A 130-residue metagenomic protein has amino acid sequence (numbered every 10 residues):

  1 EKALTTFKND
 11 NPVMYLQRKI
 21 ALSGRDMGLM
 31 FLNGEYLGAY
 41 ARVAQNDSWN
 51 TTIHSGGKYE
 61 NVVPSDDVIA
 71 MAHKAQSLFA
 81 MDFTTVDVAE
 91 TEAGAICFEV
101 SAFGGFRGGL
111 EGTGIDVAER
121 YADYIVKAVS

Functional and structural regions predicted by a protein language model:
E1-G24, S65-A70, S130: Active-site nucleotide/adenylate-binding loops and adjacent lid/helix of ATP-dependent enzymes
N11, L78-D82: Short secondary-structure junctions
Y15, E35-G38, T84, I96-E99: Protein kinase-like catalytic core scaffold
Q17-R18, D26-M27, M81-E92: A short glycine-rich, hydrophobically flanked beta-strand micro-motif that places a catalytic Asp/Glu for divalent metal
F31-E35, T91-A93: Short acidic-glycine loop/turn motifs at beta-strand connectors
E35-N61: Glycine-rich, positively charged active-site loop/lid region within alpha/beta enzyme cores that binds and organizes
V63, S77, E90-S130: C-terminal active-site "lid" helix and adjoining low-complexity regulatory extension at the edge of ATP-using catalytic
A72-A75: A conserved acidic, glycine/proline-rich C-terminal tail/linker
